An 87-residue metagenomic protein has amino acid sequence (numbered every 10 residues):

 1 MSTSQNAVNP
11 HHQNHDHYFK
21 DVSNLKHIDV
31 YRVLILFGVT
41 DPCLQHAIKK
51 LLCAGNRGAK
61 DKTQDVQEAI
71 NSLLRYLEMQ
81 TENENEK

Functional and structural regions predicted by a protein language model:
M1-K87: Intrinsically disordered, low-complexity regulatory regions that flank transcription factor DNA-binding cores
